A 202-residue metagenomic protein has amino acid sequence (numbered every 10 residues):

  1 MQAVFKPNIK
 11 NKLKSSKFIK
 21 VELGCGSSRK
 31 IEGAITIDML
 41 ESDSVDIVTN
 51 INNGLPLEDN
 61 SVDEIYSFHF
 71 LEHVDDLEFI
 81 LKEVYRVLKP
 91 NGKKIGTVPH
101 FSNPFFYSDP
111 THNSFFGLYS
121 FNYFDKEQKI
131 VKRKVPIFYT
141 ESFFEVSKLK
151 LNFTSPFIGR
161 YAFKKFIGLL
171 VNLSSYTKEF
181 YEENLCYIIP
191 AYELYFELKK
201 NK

Functional and structural regions predicted by a protein language model:
M1-N11: Class I SAM-dependent methyltransferase Rossmann-like catalytic core, especially the SAM/SAH-binding loop
I9-K12, F18-N103, L198: Conserved SAM-binding loop
E78-F79, K93-K202: S-adenosyl-L-methionine-dependent methyltransferase catalytic module, highlighting the catalytic core
